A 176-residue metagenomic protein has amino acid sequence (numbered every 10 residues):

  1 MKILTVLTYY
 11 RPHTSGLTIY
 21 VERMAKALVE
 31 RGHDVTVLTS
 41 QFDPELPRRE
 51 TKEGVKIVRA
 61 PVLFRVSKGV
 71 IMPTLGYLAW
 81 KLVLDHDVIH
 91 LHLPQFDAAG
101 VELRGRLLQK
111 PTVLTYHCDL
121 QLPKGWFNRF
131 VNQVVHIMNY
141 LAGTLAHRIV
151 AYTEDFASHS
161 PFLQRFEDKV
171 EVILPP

Functional and structural regions predicted by a protein language model:
M1-E45, T51-I57, L84, A146-R148: N-terminal subdomain of nucleotide-sugar transferases
T8, S40, H117, E154 (+1 more regions): Cofactor-binding loop segments of dinucleotide-utilizing enzymes, especially the Rossmann-like FAD- and NAD(P)+-binding
H13, V66-S67, F96-D97, T112-R129 (+1 more regions): A short, histidine- and acid-enriched strand-loop-helix "catalytic/donor-clamping" loop that lines the nucleotide-sugar
D34-V35, T112, V170: Hydrophobic anchor at the start of a short beta-strand that flanks the dinucleotide cofactor-binding loop
E45, G76, V88-Y116, L120-Q121: An aromatic- and histidine-rich active-site surface loop
K52-W80, W126-V131: A short, charged, and often flexible helix/loop element on the N-terminal side of the glycosyltransferase catalytic
P111, Q121-L141, S158: Nucleotide-sugar donor phosphate/pyrophosphate-binding loop at the beta->alpha transition of glycosyltransferases
H136, Y140-V172, P176: A short, active-site helix/loop in glycosyltransferases that binds the activated sugar's phosphate group
